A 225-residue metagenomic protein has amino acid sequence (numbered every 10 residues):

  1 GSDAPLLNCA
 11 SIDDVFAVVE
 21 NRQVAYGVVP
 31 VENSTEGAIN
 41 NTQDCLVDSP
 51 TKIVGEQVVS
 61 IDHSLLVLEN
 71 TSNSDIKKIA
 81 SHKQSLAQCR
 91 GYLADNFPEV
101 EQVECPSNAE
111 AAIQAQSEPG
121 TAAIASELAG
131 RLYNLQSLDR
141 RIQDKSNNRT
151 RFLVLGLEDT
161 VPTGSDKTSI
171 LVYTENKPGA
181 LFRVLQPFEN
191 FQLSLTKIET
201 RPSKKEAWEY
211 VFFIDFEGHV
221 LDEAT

Functional and structural regions predicted by a protein language model:
G1-T225: Domain-level signature for soluble enzymes in the chorismate/prephenate branch of the shikimate pathway
